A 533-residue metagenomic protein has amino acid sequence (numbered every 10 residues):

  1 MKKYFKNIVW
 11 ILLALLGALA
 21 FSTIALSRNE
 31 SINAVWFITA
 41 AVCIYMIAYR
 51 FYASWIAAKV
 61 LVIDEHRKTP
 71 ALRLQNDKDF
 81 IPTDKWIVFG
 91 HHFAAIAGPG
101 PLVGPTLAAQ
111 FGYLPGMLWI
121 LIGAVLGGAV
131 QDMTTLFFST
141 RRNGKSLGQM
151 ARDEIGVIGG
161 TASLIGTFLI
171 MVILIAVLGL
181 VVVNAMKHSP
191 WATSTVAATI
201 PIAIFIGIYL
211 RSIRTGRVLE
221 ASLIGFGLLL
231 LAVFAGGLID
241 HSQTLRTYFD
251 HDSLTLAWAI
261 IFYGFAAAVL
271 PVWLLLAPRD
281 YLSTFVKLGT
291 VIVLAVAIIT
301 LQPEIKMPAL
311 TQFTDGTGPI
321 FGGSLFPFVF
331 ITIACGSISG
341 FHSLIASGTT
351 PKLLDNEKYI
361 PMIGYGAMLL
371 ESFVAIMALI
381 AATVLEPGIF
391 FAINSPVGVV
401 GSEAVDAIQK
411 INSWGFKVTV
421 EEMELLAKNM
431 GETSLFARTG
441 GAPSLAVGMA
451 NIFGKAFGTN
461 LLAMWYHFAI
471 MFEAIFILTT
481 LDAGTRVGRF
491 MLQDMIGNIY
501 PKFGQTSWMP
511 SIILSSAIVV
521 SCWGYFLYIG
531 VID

Functional and structural regions predicted by a protein language model:
M1-L15, I47-L102, T284, G323-S324 (+1 more regions): Membrane-interface "cap" regions at the ends of multi-pass membrane proteins
A18-S31, G100-L102, L114, V172-H188 (+8 more regions): Transmembrane helix-loop junctions in multi-pass membrane proteins
S31-R50, S54, A108-S139, G148 (+3 more regions): Extracellular loop-to-transmembrane helix junctions
V35-C43, I47, A53-V60, G166 (+5 more regions): Membrane-interface loop-to-helix entry segments
I44-A53, T167, V172-L174, G227 (+5 more regions): Selective recognition of specific alpha-helical transmembrane segments in multi-pass small-molecule
S54-I81, L107, L121, V130-G159 (+9 more regions): Flexible loop linkers connecting adjacent transmembrane helices in multi-pass alpha-helical membrane transporters
E154-V172, G364-F373, G440-G441, T459-A469 (+3 more regions): Loop-to-transmembrane helix boundary motifs in multi-pass membrane proteins
I298-T314, L369-V447, A483, Y528: Extracellular/periplasmic helix-exit of transmembrane alpha-helices
